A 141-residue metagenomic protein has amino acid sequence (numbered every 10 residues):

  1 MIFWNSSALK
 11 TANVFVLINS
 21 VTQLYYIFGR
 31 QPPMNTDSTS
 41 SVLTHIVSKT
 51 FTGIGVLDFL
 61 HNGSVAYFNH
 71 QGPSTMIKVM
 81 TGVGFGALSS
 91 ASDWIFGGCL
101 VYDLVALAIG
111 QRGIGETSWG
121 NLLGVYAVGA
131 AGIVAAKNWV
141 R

Functional and structural regions predicted by a protein language model:
M1-S38: Internal transmembrane alpha-helix with an interfacial aromatic "cap," most often the third helix
I2-N5, L88-A91, V105-W119: Membrane-helix boundary connector in multi-pass membrane proteins
S7-V16, D37-T44, Q71-I77, S118-L122: Non-cytosolic membrane-interface motifs at loop->transmembrane helix junctions
L17-F28, T81-F85, D103-L107, V128-V134: Alpha-helical transmembrane segments and their membrane-interface exit regions
G29-P33, A135-R141: Membrane-interface capping segments at transmembrane-helix boundaries
R30-V42, A66, F96, G113-Y126: A cytosolic-side transmembrane-helix exit/cap motif
T44-S64, H70-L88, S92-V105: Alpha-helical membrane segments in multi-pass integral membrane proteins
G72-V83, A108-A136: Membrane-interface transmembrane-helix boundary segments in multi-pass integral membrane proteins
